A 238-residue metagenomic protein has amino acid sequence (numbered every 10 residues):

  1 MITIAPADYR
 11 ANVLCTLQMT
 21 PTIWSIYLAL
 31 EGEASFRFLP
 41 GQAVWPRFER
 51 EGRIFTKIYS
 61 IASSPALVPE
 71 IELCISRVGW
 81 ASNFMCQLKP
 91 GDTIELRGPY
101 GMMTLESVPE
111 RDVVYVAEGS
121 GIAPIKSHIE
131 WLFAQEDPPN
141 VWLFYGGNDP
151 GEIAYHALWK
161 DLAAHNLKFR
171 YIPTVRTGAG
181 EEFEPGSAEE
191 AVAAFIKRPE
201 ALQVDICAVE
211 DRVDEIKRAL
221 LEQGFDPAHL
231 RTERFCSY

Functional and structural regions predicted by a protein language model:
I2-D92, G147-D149, R176-T177: Ferredoxin-reductase
T3-Y9, F144, N148-Y238: Reductase modules of NAD(P)H-dependent flavoproteins
G41, G121, V209: Short, conserved phosphate/pyrophosphate- and ester-handling motifs at nucleotide-, phospho-/glycolipid
G98-E110: A short, basic/flexible loop-to-alpha-helix module at the beginning of a structural domain
D112-V114, W142, Q203: Structural motif
I122-F133: Histidine-anchored nucleotide/phosphate-binding helix
A134-P139: Conserved S-adenosyl-L-methionine
